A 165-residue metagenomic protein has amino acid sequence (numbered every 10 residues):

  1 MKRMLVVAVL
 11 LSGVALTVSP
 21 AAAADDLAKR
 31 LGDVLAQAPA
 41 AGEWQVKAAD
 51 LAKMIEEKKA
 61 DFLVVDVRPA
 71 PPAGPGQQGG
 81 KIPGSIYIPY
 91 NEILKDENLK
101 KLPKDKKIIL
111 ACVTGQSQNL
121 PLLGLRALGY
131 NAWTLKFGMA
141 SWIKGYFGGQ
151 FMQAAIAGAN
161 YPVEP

Functional and structural regions predicted by a protein language model:
M1-A8: Bacterial N-terminal signal peptides that target proteins for export
A8-L16: Bacterial N-terminal signal peptides
P20-A49, M54-K58, P71-K107, Q116-P165: Rhodanese-like catalytic fold shared by cysteine-dependent sulfurtransferases and DSP/PTP-type phosphatases
D61-D66: Structural scaffold elements adjacent to functional motifs in cytosolic proteins
A111: Short, surface-exposed ligand- or partner-binding patches at beta-edge/loop junctions that are enriched in aromatics
